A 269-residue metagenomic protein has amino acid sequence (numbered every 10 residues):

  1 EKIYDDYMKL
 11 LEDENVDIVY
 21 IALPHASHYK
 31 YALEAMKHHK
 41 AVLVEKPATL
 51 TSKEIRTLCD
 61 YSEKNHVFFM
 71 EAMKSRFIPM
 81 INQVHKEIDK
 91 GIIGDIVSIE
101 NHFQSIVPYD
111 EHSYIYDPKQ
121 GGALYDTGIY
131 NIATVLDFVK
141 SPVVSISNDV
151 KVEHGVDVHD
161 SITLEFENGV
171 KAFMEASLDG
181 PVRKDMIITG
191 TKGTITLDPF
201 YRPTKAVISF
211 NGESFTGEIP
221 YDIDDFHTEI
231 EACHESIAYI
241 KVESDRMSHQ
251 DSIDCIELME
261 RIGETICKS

Functional and structural regions predicted by a protein language model:
E1, H38-K40, N65-F68, V170: A short helix->loop->beta-strand "cap" motif at the edges of active sites that frequently abuts
K2-Y61: Beta-loop-alpha module in the N-terminal Rossmann-like domain of NAD(P)-dependent dehydrogenases, especially those
D5, V44-E45, F69-E71, L197: Hydrophobic residues in well-ordered beta-strands that form the structural core
I18-Y20, E167, A232-S269: C-terminal helix-rich "cap/oligomerization" subdomain common to oxidoreductases
R56-K74, D95-V97: Rossmann-fold dehydrogenase core element
S75-I146: Predominantly a Rossmann-like dinucleotide-binding segment in NAD(P)-dependent oxidoreductases
A133-P203, E231-I240: Contiguous beta-strand/loop segments that form the cofactor/metal-binding neighborhood of enzyme cores
L197, E218-E231, M247: Active-site loop of classical SDR/Rossmann-like NAD(P)-dependent oxidoreductases, centered on the catalytic Tyr-X3-Lys
